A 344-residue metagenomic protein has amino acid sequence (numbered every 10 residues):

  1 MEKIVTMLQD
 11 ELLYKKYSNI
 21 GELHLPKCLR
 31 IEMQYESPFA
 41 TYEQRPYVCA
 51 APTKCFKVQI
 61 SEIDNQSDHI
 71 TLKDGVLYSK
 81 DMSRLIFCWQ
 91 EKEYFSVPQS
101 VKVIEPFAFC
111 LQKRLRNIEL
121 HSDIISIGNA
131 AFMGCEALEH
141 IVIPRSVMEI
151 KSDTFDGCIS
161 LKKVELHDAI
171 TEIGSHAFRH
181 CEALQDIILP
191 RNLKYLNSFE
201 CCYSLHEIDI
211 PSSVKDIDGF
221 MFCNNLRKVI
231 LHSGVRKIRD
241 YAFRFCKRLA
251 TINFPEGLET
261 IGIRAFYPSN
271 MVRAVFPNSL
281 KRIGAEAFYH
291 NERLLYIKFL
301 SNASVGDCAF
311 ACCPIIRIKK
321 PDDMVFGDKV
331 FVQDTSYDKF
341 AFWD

Functional and structural regions predicted by a protein language model:
M1-M33, A40-Y78, S83-V103, K113-S126 (+10 more regions): Structural signature of tandem-repeat unit edges
L85-I86, E105-A108, G128-A131, K151-T154 (+7 more regions): Consensus positions within tandem repeat domains that build extended binding/scaffold surfaces
